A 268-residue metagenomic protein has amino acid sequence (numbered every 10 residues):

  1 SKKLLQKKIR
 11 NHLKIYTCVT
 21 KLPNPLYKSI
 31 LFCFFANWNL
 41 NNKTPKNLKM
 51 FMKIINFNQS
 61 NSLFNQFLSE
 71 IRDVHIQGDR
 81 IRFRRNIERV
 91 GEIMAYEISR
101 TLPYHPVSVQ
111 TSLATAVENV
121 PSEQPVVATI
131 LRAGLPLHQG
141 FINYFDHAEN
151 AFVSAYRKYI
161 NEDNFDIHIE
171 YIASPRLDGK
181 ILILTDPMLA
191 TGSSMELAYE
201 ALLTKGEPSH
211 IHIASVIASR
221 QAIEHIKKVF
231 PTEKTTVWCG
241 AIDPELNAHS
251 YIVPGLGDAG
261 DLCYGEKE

Functional and structural regions predicted by a protein language model:
S1-L4: Cationic, amphipathic, low-complexity segments that mediate targeting or membrane/lipid association
H12-L13, P25, L31, F35 (+2 more regions): Short hydrophobic targeting helices and cationic amphipathic motifs that mediate membrane/organellar targeting
K14-I15, V19, L26, K267: Hydrophobic alpha-helical membrane context
T17-T20, A36, T44: Ala/Thr-enriched low-complexity intrinsically disordered regions
F34, N47-E268: PRPP-associated nucleotide enzymes
